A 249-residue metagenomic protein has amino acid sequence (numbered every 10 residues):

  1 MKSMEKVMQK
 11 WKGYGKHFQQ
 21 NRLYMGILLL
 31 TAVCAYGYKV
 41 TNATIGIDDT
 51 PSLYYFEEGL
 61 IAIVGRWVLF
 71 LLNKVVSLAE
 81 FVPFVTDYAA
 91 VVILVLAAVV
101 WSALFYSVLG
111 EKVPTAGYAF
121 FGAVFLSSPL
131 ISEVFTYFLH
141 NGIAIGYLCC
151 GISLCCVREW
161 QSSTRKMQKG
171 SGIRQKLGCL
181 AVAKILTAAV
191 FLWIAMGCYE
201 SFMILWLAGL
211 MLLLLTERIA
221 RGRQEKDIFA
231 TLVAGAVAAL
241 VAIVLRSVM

Functional and structural regions predicted by a protein language model:
M1-V33: Start-transfer (signal-anchor) and selected internal transmembrane alpha helices of multi-pass inner/ER membrane
C34, K39, A230-M249: Membrane-lumen/periplasm interface segments of specific transmembrane helices in polyprenyl phosphate-linked
C34-S52, L60-L72: Extracytoplasmic catalytic/substrate-binding loops of multi-pass membrane glycan-assembly enzymes
L60-V92: Short hydrophobic/aromatic helix or loop-helix immediately within or flanking a transmembrane segment in polytopic
A62, R66, I93, V113-Q161 (+2 more regions): Membrane-interface micro-motifs in multi-pass membrane enzymes
C155-I194, R223-V233: Short hydrophobic alpha-helices at membrane interfaces in multi-pass membrane enzymes
K184-E200, L205, M211, V241: Membrane-interface alpha helices of multi-pass inner-membrane proteins
L205-L240: Perimembrane helix-loop-helix junctions
